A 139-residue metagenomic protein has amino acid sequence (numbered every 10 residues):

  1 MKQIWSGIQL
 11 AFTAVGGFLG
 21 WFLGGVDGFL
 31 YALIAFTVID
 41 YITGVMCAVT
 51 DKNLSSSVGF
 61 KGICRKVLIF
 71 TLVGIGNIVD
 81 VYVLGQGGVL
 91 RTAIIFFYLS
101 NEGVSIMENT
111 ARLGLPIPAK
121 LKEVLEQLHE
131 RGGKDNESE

Functional and structural regions predicted by a protein language model:
M1-G7, L99-E139: Membrane-proximal cytosolic segments adjacent to transmembrane helices
W5-T13, K66-T71: Short hydrophobic alpha-helical membrane-embedded segments
I8-G24: Alpha-helical phosphate/pyrophosphate-handling elements in metalloenzyme active cores
F22-G28, G85-Q86: Transmembrane helix interruption/hinge and helix-loop junction motifs
L33-G44, I69-N77, F97-S105: Alpha-helical transmembrane segments of multi-pass membrane proteins
V49-V58, N109-I117: A cytosolic-side transmembrane-helix exit/cap motif
D51-L72: Juxtamembrane helix-capping/reentrant segments at transmembrane boundaries
I78-Q86: Transmembrane alpha-helix boundary signature
